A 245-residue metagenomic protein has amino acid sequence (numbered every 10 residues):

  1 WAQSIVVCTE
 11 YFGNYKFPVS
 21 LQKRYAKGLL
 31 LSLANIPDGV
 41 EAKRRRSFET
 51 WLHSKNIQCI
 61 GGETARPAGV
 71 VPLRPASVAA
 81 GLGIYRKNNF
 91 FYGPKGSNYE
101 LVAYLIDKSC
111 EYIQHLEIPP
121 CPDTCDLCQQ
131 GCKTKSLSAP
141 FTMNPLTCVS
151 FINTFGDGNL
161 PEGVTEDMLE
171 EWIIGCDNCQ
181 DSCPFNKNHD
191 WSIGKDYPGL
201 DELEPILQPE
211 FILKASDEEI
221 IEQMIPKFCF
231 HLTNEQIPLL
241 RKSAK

Functional and structural regions predicted by a protein language model:
W1-D123: Auxiliary alpha/beta "docking" domains used to position bulky ligands
K87-N88, L101, P145-C148, P209: Generic secondary-structure boundary/loop-capping signal
E111-P119, A139, L160, E166 (+1 more regions): Inter-helical turn/loop segments and adjacent helix faces that build the functional surface of alpha-helical bundle
D126-G156, L169-G199: Iron-sulfur cluster-binding cysteine motifs and their immediate structural context in ferredoxin-like electron-transfer
E162-D196, Q208-F211, A215-I221, I225 (+2 more regions): C-terminal amphipathic alpha-helical segment
D201-L207: Conserved nucleotide- and phosphate/pyrophosphate-binding catalytic cores in adenylate/nucleotidyl-handling enzymes
N234-P238: Alpha-helix N-cap/helix-start positions at coil->helix boundaries
L240-K245: Conserved hydrophobic register position within alpha-solenoid helical repeats
